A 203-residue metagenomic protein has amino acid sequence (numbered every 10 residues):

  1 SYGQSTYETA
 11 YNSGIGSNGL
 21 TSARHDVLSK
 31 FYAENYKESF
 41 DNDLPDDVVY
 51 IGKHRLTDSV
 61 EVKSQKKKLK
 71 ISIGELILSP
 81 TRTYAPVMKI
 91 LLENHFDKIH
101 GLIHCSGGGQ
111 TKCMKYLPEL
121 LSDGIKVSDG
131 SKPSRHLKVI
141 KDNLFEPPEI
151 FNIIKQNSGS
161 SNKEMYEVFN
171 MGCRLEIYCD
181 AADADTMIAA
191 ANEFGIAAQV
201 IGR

Functional and structural regions predicted by a protein language model:
S1-R203: Helix-biased detector of long, well-ordered alpha-helical tracts
